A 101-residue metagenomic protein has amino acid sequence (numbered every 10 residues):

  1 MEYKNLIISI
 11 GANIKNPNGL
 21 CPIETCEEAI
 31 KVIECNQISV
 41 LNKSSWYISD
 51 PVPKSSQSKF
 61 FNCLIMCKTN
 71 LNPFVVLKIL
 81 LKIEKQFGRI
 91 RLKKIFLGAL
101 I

Functional and structural regions predicted by a protein language model:
M1-L100: Core catalytic alpha/beta fold that binds nucleotide/phospho-ligands
